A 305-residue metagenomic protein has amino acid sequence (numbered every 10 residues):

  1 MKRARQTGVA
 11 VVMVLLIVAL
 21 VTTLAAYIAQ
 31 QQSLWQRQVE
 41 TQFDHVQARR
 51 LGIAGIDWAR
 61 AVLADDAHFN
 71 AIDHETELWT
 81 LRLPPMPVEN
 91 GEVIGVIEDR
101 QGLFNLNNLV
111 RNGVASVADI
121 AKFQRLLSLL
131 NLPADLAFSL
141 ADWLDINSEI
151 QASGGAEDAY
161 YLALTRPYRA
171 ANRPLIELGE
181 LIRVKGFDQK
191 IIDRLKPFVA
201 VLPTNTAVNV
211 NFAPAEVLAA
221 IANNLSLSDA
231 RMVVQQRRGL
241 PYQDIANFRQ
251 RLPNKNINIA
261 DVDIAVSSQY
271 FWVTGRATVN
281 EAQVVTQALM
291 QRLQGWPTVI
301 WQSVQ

Functional and structural regions predicted by a protein language model:
K2-Q305: Compositionally biased linear targeting/interaction segments
